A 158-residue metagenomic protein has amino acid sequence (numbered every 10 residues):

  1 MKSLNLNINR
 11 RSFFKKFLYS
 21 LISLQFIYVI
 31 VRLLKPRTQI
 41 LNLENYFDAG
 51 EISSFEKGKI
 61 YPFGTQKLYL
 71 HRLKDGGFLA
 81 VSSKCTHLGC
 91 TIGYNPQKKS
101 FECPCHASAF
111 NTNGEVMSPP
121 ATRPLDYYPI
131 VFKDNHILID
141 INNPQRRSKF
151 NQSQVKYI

Functional and structural regions predicted by a protein language model:
M1-I8: N-terminal secretory signal peptides
L6, K15-T86, C90-Q97, D126-I158: N-terminal pre-ligand scaffold of iron-sulfur
K99-A107, M117-D126: Short cysteine/histidine-rich metal-coordination sites, predominantly Zn2+-binding motifs
